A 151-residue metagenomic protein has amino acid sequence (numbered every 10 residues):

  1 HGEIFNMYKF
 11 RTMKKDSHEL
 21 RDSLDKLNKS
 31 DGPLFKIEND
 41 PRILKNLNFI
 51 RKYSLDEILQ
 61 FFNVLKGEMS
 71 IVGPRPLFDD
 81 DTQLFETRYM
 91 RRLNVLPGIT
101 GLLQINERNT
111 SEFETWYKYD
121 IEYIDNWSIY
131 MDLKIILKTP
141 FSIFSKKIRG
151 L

Functional and structural regions predicted by a protein language model:
H1-L151: Conserved small/aromatic sequence motifs within transmembrane helices
